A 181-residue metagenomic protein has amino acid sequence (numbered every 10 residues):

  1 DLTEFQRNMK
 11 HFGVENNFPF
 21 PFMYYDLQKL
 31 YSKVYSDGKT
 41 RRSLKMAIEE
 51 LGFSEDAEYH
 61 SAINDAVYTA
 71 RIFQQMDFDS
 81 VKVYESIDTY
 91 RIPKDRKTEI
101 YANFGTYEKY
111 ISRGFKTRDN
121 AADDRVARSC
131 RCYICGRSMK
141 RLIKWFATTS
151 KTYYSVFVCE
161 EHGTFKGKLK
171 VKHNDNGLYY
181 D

Functional and structural regions predicted by a protein language model:
D1-D181: DEDD superfamily 3′-5′ metal-dependent exonuclease/proofreading module
